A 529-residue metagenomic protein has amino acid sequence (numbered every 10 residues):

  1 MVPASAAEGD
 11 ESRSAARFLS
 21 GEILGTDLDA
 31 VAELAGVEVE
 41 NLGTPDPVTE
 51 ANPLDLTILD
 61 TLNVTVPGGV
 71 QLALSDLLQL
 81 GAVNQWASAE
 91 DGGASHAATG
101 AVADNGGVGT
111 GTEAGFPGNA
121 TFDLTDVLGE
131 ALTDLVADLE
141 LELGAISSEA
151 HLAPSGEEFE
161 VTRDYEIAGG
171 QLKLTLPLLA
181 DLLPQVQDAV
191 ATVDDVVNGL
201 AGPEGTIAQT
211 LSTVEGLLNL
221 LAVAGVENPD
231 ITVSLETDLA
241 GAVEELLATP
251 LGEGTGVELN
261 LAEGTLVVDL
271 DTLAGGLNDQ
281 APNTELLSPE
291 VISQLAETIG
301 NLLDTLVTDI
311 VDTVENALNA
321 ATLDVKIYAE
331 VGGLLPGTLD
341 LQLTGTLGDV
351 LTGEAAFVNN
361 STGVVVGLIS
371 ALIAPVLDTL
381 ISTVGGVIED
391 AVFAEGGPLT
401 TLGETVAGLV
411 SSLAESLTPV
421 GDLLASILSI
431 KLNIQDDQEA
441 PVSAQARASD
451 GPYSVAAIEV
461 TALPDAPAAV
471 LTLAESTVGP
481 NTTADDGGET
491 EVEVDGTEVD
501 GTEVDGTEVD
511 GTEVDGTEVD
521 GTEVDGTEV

Functional and structural regions predicted by a protein language model:
V2-G496, G501, G526-V529: Extended, solvent-exposed, non-transmembrane regions
T497, T502, T507-T522, T527: Conserved positions within tandem-repeat grammars
